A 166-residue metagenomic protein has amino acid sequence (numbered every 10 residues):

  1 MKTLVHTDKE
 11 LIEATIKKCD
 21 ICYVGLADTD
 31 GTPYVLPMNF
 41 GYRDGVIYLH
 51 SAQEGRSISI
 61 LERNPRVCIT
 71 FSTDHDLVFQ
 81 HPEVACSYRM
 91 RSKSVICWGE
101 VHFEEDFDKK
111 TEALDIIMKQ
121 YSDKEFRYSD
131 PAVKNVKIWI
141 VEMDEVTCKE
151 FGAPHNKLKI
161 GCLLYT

Functional and structural regions predicted by a protein language model:
M1-K18, G161: Extreme N-terminal tail/first-helix region
C19-Q53, I69: Short beta-strand segments
Y23-D30, V101-E105, K124-P131: Short helix-to-loop capping/linker segments positioned immediately adjacent to catalytic or ligand/cofactor-binding
N39-G41, E62, E142: Well-ordered beta-strand positions
V46, R66, E100, E145-T147: Structural motif
E54-A113: Short, structured beta-strand-loop surface elements
D123-K159: Short, active-site-adjacent segments that bind or coordinate small-molecule cofactors and metal centers
Y165-T166: Conserved small/polar residues in nucleotide/adenosyl-binding loops
